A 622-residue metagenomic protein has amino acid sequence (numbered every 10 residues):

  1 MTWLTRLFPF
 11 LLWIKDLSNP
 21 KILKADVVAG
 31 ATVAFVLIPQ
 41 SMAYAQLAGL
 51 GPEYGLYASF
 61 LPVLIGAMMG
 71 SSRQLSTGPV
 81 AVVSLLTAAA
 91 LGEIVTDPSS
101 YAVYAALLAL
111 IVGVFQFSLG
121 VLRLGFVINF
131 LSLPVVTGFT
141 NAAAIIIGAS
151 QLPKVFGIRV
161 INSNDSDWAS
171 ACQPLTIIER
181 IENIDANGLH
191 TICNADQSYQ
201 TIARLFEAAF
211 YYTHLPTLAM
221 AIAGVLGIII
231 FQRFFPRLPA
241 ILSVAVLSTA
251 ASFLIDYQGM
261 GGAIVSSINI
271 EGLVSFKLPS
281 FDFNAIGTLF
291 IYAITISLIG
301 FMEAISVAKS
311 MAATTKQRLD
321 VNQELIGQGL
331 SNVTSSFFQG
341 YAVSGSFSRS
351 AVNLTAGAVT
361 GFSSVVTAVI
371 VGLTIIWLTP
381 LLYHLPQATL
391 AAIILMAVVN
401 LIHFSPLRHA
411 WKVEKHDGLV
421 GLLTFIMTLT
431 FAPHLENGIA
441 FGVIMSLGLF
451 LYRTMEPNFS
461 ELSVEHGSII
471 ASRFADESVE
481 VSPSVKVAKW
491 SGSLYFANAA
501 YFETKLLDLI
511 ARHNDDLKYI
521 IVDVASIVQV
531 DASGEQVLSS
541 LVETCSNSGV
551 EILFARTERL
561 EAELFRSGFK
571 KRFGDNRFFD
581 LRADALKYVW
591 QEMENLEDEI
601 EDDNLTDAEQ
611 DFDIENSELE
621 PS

Functional and structural regions predicted by a protein language model:
M1-H466, S482, G568-F569: Transmembrane helical cores of multi-pass ion-transport proteins
M1-W3, N187-H190, V589-S622: Intrinsically disordered or compositionally simple regulatory linkers and C-terminal tails in signal-transduction
F35, A351-L354, S546, L586 (+1 more regions): Residues within alpha-helical segments
K154-V155, E563-R572, E597-D611: Short secondary-structure transition/capping segments
S306, S310, A562-E563, Y588: Phosphate- and divalent-cation-binding pockets in alpha/beta enzyme and binding domains that engage nucleotide-derived
N400-S567, K571-R572, A583, W590 (+2 more regions): The feature marks cytosolic C-terminal regulatory regions of anion transporters and related permeases
G574-N576: A short, exposed loop/beta-hairpin motif centered on an aromatic-Gly-Thr core
